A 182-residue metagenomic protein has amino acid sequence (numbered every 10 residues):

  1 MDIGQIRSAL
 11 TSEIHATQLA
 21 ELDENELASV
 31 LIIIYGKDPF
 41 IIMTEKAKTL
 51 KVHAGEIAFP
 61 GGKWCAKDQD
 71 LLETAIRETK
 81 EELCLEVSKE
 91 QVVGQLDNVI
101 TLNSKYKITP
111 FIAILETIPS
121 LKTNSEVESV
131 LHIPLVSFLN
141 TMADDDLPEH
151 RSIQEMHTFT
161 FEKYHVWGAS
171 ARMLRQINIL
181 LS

Functional and structural regions predicted by a protein language model:
M1-A58, K63-P119, V127, P148 (+1 more regions): N-terminal leader/linker segments that precede catalytic domains of diphosphate-processing enzymes
P119-K122, V127-F138: Glycine/proline-rich loop-helix segments at beta-alpha junctions forming the active-site rim of enzyme cores
F138-L139, L174: A generic structural signal for short hydrophobic patches within well-formed alpha-helices
L139-N140, D144-R151: Double-stranded beta-helix
